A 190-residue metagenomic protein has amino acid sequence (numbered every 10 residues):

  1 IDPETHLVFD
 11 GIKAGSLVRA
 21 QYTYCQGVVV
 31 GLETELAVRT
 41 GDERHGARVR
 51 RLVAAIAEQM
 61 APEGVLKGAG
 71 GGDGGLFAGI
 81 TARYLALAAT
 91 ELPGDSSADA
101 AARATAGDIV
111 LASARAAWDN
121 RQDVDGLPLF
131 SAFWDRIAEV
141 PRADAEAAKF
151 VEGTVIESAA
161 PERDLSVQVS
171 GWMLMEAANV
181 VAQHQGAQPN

Functional and structural regions predicted by a protein language model:
I1-L36: Active-site cradle of extracellular carbohydrate-active enzymes
Q21, R44-N190: CBM-like carbohydrate-recognition segments
L36-E43: Inter-helical turn/loop segments and adjacent helix faces that build the functional surface of alpha-helical bundle
